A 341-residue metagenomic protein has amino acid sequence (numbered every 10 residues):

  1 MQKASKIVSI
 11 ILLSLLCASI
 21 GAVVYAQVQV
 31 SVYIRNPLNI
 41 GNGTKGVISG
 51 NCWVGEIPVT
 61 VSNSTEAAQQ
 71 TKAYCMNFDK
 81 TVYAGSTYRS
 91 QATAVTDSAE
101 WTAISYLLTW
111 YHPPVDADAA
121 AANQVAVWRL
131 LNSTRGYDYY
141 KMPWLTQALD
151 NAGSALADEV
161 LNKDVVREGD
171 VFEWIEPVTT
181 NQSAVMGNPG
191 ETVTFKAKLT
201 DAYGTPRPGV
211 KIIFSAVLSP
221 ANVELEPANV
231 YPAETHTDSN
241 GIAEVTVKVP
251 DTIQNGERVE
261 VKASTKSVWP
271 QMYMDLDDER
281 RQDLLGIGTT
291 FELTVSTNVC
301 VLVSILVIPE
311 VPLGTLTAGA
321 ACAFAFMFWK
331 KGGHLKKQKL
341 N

Functional and structural regions predicted by a protein language model:
C17-Y25: C-terminal segment of classical bacterial N-terminal signal peptides
Y25-F172: Short, surface-exposed polybasic-aromatic patches that bind anionic ligands, especially phosphate groups
G153-G169, W269-V307: Short beta-strand elements
S183, N188-P206, S215-S219, V245 (+1 more regions): Beta-strand-rich structural segments
E226-A233, T237-V249: Glycine-centered loop-to-beta-strand initiation motif
S304-L316: Short, threonine-centered small-residue motifs that mark membrane-proximal processing/anchoring sites and TM-junction
L313-K331: A cross-kingdom C-terminal cell-surface attachment/processing module
L335-N341: Cytoplasmic C-terminal tails of single-pass
